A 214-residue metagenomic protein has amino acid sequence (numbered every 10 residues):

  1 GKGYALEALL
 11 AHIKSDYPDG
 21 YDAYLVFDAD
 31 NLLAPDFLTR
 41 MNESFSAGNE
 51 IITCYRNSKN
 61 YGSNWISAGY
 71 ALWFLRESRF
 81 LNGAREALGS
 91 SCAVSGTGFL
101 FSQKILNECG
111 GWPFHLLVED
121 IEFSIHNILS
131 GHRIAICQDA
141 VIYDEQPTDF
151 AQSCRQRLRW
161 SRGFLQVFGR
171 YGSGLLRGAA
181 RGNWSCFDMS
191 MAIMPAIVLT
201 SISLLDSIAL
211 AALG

Functional and structural regions predicted by a protein language model:
G1-Y17, R40-L117, L158, R162-L165 (+1 more regions): Long helical/loop segments within the catalytic core of UDP-sugar-dependent glycosyltransferases, especially the large
G20, F27-S44: Acidic donor-binding/catalytic loop of UDP-sugar-dependent glycosyltransferases, especially processive GT2
D28-L32, H115, N127: The conserved acidic donor/metal-binding loop of glycosyltransferases
N31-L33, N57-N60, E122, V141: A short, conserved beta-strand element in the Rossmann-like catalytic core that flanks the donor/metal-binding loop
L88-S90, T148-G214: Basic/Trp-rich segment in TM-proximal cytosolic loops or flexible interdomain/linker regions
L117-F123: Acidic donor-binding loop at a coil-to-helix junction in glycosyltransferase catalytic cores that engages
S124-Y143: Catalytic donor-sugar/metal-binding loop of nucleotide-sugar-dependent glycosyltransferases
